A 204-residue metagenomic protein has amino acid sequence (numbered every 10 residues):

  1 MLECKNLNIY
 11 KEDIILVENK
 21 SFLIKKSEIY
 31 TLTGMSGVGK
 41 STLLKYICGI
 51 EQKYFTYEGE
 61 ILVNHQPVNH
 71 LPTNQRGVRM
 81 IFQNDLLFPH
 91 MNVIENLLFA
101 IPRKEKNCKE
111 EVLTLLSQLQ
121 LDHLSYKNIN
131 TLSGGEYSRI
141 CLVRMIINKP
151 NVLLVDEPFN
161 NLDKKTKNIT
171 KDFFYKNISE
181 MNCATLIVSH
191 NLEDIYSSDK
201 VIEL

Functional and structural regions predicted by a protein language model:
Q52, M91-K109, Q118: ABC-type ATPase nucleotide-binding domains, specifically the catalytic core motifs of the NBD
Q66-Q83: ABC ATPase NBD coupling module
N107-L124, Y175-K176: Conserved ABC ATPase "signature" region
N128-L132, E136: Conserved ABC ATPase signature
L142: Hydrophobic anchor residue at the start of the ABC signature
K149: Conserved catalytic motifs of ABC-family nucleotide-binding domains
L153-E157: Catalytic Walker B motif of ABC-type/P-loop ATPase nucleotide-binding domains
